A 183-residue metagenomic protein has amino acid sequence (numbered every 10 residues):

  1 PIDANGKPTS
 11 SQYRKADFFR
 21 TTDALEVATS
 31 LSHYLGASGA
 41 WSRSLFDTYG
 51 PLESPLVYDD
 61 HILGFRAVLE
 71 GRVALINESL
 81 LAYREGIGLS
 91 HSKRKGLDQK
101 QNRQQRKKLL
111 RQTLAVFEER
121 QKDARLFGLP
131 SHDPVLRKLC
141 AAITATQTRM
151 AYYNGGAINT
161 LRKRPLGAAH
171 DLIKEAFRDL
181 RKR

Functional and structural regions predicted by a protein language model:
P1-S10: Conserved donor NDP-sugar-binding/catalytic core segment of glycosyltransferases
A4, E70-A74, D123: Phosphate/oxyanion-binding loops and surfaces in catalytic or ligand/nucleic-acid-binding neighborhoods
N5, H33-S42, L80-L81, L114-L126: Noncatalytic linker/hinge segments flanking ATPase motor cores
K15-L97: Conserved nucleotide-sugar donor-binding catalytic segment
P55-L69, A115-D123, P134-G155: Short flexible/disordered coil segments
L97-K138: C-terminal, non-catalytic tails of nucleotide-sugar-dependent glycosyltransferases
D133-R183: Membrane-interface aromatic/basic loop that binds lipid-linked glycans or pyrophosphate carriers, typified by
